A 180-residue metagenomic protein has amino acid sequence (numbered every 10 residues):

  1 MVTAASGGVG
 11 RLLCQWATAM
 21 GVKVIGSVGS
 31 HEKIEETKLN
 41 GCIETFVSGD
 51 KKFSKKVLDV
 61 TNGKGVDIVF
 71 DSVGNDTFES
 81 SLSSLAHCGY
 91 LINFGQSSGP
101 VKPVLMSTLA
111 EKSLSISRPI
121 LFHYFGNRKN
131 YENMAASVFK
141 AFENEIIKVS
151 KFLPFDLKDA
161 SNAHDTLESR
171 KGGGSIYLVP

Functional and structural regions predicted by a protein language model:
M1, V69-F70, I92: N-terminal Rossmann-like NAD(P) cofactor-binding module of classical short-chain dehydrogenase/reductase
M1-D50: Mid-domain Rossmann-like dinucleotide-binding core that forms the NAD(H)/NADP(H) cofactor-binding site
A4-A5, V73, Q96: NAD(P)H cofactor-binding loop motif with strongest signal on the N-terminal glycine-rich segment
M20, V28, D76-I146, V179-P180: Glycine-rich phosphate-binding loop and adjacent beta-alpha segment of Rossmann(oid) nucleotide-cofactor-binding
C42, G65-V66: Local beta-strand N-terminus motif with an aromatic residue
K52-G63: Short amphipathic alpha-helix with an adjacent loop that forms part of the alpha/beta core around
I146-L153, S161-P180: C-terminal capping/lid region of NAD(P)-dependent oxidoreductase domains
